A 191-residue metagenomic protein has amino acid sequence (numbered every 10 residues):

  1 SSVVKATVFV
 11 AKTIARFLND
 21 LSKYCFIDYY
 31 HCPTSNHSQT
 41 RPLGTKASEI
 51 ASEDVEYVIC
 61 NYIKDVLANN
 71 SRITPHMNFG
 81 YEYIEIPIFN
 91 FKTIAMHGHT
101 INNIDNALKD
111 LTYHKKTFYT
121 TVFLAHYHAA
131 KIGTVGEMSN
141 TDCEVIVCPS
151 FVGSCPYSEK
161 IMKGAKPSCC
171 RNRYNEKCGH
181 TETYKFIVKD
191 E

Functional and structural regions predicted by a protein language model:
S1-N69: Core catalytic region of metal-dependent phosphoesterases/phosphodiesterases, especially metallo-beta-lactamase-like
D28-N36, T74-I84: Acidic carboxylate-rich catalytic motifs and surrounding loops in phosphoryl-/glycosyl-chemistry enzymes
E49-Y57, Y62-E82, F89-E191: Conserved beta-sheet core of the metallophosphoesterase superfamily
